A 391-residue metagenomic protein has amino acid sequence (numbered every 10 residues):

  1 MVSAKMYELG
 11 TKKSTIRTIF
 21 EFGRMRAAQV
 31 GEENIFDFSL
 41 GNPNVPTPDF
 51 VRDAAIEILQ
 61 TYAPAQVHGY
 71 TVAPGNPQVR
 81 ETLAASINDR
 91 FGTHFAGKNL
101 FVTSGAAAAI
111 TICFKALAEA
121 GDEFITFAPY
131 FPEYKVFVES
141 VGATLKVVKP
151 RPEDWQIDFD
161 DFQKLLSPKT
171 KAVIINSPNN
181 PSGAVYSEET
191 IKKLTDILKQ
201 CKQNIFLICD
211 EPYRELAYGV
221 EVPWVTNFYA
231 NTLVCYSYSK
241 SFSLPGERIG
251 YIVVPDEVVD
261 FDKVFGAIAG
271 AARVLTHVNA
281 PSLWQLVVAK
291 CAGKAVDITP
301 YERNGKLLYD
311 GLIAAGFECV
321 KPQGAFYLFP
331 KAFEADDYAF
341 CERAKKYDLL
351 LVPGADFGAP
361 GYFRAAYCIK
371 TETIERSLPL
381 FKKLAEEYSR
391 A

Functional and structural regions predicted by a protein language model:
M1-I19, A27-L59, P74, Q78 (+1 more regions): PLP-dependent class I/II
A63: Alpha-helical substrate-binding/gating segment
Q66-V67: Pre-Walker A segment
